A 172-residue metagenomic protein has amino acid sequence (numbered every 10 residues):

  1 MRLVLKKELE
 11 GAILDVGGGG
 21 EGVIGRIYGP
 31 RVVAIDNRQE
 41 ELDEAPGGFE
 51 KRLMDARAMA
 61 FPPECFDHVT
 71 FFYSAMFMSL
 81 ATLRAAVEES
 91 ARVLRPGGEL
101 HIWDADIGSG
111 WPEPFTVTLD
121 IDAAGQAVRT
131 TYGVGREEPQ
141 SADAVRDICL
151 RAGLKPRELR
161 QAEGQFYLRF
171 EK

Functional and structural regions predicted by a protein language model:
M1-G11: Conserved alpha-helix/loop element of class I SAM-dependent methyltransferases that forms part of the SAM/SAH-binding
L14-A58: Class I SAM-dependent methyltransferase SAM/SAH-binding core
R57-V69: A short acidic, Gly/Pro-enriched loop at the edge of an enzyme's catalytic core that lines a small-molecule cofactor
D67-T82: A short SAM/SAH-binding and catalytic strip from SAM-dependent methyltransferases
R84-P96: A short glycine-rich, Lys/Arg-flanked "PGG" loop and its adjoining helix->strand segment in the class I
W103-L159: C-terminal alpha-helical "lid/dimerization" subdomain adjacent to the S-adenosyl-L-methionine
A152-K172: Core SAM-dependent methyltransferase catalytic element
